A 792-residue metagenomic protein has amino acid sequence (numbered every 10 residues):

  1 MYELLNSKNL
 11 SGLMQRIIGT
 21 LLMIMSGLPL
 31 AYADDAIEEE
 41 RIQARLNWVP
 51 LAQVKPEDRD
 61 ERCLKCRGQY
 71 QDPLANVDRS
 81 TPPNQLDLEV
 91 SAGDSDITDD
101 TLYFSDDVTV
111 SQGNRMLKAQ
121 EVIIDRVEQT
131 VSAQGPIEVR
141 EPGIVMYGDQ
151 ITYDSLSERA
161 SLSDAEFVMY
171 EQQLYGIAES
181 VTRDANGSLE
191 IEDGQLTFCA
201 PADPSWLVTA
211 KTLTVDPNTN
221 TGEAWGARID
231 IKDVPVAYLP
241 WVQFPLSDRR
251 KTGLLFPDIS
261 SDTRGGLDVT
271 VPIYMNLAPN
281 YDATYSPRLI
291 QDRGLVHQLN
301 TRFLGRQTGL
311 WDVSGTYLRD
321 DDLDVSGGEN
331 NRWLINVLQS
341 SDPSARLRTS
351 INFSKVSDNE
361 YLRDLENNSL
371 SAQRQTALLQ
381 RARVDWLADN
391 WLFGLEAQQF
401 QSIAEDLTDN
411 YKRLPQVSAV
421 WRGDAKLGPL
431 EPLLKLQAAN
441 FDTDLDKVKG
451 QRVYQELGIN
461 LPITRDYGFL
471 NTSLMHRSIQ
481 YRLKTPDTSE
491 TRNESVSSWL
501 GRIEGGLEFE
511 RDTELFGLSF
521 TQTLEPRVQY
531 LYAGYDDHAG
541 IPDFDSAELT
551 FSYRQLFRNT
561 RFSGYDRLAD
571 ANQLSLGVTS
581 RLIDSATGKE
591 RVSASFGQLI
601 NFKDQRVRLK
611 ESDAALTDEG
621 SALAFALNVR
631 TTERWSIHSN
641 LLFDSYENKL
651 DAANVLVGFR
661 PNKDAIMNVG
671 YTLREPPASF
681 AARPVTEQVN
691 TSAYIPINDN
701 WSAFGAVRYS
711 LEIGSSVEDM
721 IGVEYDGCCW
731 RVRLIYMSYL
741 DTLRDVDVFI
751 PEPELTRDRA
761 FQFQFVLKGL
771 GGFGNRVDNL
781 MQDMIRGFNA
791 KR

Functional and structural regions predicted by a protein language model:
M1-I37: Gram-negative bacterial Sec-dependent N-terminal signal peptides
S11-G12, I18, M25, K55-D58 (+3 more regions): Residues at the start of alpha-helices and the adjacent loop-to-helix junctions
D34-E192, L207-G226, Y285: N-terminal amphipathic/hydrophobic interface segments
D60-R62, I144-R159, F167-T197, P201-T212 (+1 more regions): Outer-membrane beta-barrel proteins and related beta-barrel translocases across Gram-negative bacteria
